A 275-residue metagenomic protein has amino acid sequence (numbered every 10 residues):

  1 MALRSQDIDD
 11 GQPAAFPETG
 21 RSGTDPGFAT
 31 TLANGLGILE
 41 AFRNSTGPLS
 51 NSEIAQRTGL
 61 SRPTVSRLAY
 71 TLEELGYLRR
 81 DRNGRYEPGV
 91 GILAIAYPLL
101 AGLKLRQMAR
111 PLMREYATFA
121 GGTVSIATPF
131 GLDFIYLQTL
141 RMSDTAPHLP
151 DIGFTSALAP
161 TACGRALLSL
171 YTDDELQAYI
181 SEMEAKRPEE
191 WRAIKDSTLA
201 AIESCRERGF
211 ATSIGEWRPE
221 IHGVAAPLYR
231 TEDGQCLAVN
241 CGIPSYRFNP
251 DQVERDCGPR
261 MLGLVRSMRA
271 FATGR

Functional and structural regions predicted by a protein language model:
A2-D10, F16-E18, T145-W217: Short, solvent-exposed recognition segments
A2-Q107, R266-G274: N-terminal helix-turn-helix
F28-L32, G89, G102, R106 (+7 more regions): Short, structured helix-loop boundary elements
A41, R57, M108-F119, S125 (+3 more regions): Amphipathic alpha-helical regulatory segments at dimerization interfaces that relay allosteric signals between sensory
L78-R79, I126-A127, L228: A structural signal for short hydrophobic beta-strand segments in well-ordered beta-sheet cores
E87-E182: Amphipathic alpha-helical effector-binding/dimerization core of metabolite-sensing transcriptional regulators
W191-S267: Extended hydrophobic
